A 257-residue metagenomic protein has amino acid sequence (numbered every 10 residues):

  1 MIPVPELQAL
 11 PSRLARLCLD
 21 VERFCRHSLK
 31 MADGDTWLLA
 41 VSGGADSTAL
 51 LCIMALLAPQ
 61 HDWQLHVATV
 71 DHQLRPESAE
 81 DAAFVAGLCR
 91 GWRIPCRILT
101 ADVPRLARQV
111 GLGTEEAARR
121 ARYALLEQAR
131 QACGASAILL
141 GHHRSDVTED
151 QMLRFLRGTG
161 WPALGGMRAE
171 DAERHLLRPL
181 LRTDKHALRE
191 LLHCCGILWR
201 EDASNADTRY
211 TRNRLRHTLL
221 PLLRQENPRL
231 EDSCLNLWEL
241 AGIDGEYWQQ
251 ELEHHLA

Functional and structural regions predicted by a protein language model:
I2-P221: Core alpha/beta nucleotide-donor-binding catalytic domains of modification enzymes
E173, Y210-A257: ATP/NTP-dependent adenylation/nucleotidyl-transfer catalytic domains that generate, transfer, or process NMP-activated
